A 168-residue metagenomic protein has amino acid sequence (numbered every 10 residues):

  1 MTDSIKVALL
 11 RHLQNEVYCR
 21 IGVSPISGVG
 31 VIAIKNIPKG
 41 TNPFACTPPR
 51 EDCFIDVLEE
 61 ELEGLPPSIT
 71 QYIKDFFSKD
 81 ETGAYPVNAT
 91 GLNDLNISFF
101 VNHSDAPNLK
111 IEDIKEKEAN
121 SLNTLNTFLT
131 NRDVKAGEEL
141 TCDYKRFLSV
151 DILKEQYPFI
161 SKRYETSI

Functional and structural regions predicted by a protein language model:
T2-S24, L62-V150: Catalytic core of the SET domain in histone-lysine N-methyltransferases, recognizing conserved active-site
I26, G30, N36, D133-K135: Residue-level "contact hotspot" at macromolecular interaction interfaces
I26, R50-E51: Short active-site-proximal "capping" loops at secondary-structure junctions
T47-P48, T90: Intrinsically disordered, low-complexity proline/glycine-rich segments
C53-P67, V150-I168: Short, compositionally biased
